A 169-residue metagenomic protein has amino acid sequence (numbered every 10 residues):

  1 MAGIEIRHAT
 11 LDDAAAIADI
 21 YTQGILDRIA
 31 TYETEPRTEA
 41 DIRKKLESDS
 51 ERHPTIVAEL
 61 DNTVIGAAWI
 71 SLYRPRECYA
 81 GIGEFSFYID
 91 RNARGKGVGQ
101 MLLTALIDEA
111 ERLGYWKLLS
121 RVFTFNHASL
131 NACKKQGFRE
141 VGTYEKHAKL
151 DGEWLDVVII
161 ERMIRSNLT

Functional and structural regions predicted by a protein language model:
I4, T63-A67, L155: Glycine-rich phosphate/pyrophosphate-binding loop shared by adenosine-nucleotide-utilizing enzymes
I4-D19: A short beta-loop-alpha structural element at the N-terminal edge of CoA-dependent acyl/N-acetyltransferase catalytic
A18-K45: Conserved GNAT-fold acetyl-CoA-binding loop/helix
P36-N92, L103-T104, E109, M163-R165: Acetyl-CoA-dependent GNAT
L72, E77, L119-V122, K134 (+2 more regions): Conserved catalytic-core motifs of GNAT/GCN5-like acyltransferases
F85, L118-S120, I160: A structural signal for short, well-ordered beta-strand segments
G95-D108, N131-K135: Conserved acetyl-CoA-binding loop-helix of GNAT-fold acetyltransferases
A110-V122: Conserved GNAT acetyl-CoA-binding A-motif
